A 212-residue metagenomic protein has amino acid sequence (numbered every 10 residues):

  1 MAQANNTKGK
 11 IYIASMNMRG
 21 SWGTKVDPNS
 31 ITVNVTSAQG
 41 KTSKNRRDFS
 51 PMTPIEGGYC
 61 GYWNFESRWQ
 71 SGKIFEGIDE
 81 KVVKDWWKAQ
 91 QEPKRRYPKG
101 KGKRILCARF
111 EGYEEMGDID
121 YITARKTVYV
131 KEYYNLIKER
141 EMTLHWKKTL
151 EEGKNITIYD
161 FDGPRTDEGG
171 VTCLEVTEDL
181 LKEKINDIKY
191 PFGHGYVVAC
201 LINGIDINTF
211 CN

Functional and structural regions predicted by a protein language model:
M1-G57, W69-K84: Short, surface-exposed beta-strand/turn modules with glycine/proline-rich turns and flanking aromatic residues
A4-S30, E111-N212: Extracytoplasmic Ser/Thr/Pro-rich, glycosylation-prone low-complexity segments
P54-V130: Active-site loop/turn microenvironments that scaffold catalytic and metal-binding pockets
